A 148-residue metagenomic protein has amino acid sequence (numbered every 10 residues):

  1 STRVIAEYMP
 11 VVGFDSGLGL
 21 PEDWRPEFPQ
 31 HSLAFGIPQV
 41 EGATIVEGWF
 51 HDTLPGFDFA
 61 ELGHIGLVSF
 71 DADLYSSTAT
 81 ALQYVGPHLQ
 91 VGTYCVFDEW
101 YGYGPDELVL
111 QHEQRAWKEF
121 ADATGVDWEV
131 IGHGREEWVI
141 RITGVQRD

Functional and structural regions predicted by a protein language model:
S1-D148: S-adenosylmethionine/decaboxylated-SAM
